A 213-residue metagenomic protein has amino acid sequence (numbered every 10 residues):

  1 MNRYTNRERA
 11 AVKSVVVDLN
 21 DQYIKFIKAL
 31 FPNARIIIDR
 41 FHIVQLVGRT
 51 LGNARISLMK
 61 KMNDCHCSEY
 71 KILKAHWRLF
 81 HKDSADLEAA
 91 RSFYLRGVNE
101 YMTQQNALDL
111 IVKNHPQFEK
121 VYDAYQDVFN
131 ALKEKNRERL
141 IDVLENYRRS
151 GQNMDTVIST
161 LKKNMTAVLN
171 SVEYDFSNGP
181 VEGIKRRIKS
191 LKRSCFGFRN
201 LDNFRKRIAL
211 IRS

Functional and structural regions predicted by a protein language model:
N2-I37, F41-Q45, D64-S213: Acidic/histidine-rich catalytic cores and adjacent linkers of DNA breakage/strand-transfer/modification proteins
I43-D64: Short alpha-helix plus adjacent loop in nuclease-associated cores
